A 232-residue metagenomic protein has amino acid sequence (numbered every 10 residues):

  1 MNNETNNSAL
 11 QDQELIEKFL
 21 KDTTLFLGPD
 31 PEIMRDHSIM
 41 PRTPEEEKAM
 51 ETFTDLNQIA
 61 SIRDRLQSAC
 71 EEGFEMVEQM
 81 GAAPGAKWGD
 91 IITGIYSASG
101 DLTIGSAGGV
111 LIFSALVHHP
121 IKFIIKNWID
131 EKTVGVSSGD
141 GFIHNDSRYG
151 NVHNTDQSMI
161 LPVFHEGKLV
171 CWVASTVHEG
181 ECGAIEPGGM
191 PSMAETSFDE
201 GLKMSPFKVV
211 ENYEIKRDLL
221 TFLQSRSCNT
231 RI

Functional and structural regions predicted by a protein language model:
M1-N2, G100, F198-K203: A composition-driven signal for long, intrinsically disordered, charge-rich low-complexity tracts
N2-D64, K203-I232: N-terminal leader/propeptide and maturation segments of large enzyme subunits in energy/redox metabolism and hydrolases
E4, E14-E17, E32, E45-E47 (+9 more regions): Glutamate identity and glutamate-enriched acidic tracts
A49-E166, W172, T176-G180: Long, structured ligand/cofactor-binding scaffold of large enzymes
E166-I232: Mobile "lid/hinge" segments at catalytic clefts and subdomain interfaces of large enzymes
